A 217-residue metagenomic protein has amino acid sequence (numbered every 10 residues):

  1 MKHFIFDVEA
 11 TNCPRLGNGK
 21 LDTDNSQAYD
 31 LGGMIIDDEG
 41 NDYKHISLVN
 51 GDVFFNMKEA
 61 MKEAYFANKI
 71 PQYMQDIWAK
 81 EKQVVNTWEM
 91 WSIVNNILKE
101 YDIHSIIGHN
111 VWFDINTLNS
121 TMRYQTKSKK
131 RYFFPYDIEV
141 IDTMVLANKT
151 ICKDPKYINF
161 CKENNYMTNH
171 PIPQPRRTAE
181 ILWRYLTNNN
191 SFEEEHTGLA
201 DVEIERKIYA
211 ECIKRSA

Functional and structural regions predicted by a protein language model:
K2-I115, N119: Conserved non-catalytic scaffold segment of RNase H-like nuclease domains
A10-N12, V145, I204: Short, glycine/acidic-enriched loop or turn micro-motifs at the edges of active sites
C13-R15, N148, K207: Conserved protein kinase catalytic core
S47-G51, Y132-I151: A short, structured active-site edge motif that brings together acidic residues
D76-E81, S128-F134, N189-E194: Short, polar/flexible loop-turn hinges at active-site or ligand-entry regions and domain interfaces
D102-W112, N116-T117, M122, C161-A217: Acidic, Mg2+-coordinating catalytic module of metal-dependent nucleases/exonucleases that use a two-metal-ion mechanism
F113-V140: Substrate-recognition/cap helix-loop segment adjacent to the acidic, metal-dependent catalytic center of Asp-based
I141-N169: Short alpha-helix plus adjacent loop in nuclease-associated cores
